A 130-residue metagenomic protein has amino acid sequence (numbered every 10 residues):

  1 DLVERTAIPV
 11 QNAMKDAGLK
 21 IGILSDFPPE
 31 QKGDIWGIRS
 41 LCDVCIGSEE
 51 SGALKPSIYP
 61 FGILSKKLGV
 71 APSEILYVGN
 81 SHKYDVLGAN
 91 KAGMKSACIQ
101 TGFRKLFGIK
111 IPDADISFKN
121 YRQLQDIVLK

Functional and structural regions predicted by a protein language model:
D1-R5: Metal-dependent phosphoesterase signature
I8, N12-A13, A17-K130: Asp-based, Mg2+/Mn2+-dependent phosphohydrolase catalytic module
